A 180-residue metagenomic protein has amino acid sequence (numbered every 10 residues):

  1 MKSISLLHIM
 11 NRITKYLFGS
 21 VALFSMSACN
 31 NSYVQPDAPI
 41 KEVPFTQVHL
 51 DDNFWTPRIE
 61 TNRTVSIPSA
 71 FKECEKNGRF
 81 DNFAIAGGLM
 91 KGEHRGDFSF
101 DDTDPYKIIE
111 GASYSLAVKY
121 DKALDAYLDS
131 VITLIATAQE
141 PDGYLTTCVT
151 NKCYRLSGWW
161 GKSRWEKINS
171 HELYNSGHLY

Functional and structural regions predicted by a protein language model:
K2-F18: Bacterial N-terminal signal peptides that target proteins for export
S25-A28: C-terminal motif of bacterial Sec signal peptides marking the signal peptidase cleavage site
Y33-Y180: Glycan-recognition and catalytic cores of secretory/periplasmic carbohydrate-active enzymes
